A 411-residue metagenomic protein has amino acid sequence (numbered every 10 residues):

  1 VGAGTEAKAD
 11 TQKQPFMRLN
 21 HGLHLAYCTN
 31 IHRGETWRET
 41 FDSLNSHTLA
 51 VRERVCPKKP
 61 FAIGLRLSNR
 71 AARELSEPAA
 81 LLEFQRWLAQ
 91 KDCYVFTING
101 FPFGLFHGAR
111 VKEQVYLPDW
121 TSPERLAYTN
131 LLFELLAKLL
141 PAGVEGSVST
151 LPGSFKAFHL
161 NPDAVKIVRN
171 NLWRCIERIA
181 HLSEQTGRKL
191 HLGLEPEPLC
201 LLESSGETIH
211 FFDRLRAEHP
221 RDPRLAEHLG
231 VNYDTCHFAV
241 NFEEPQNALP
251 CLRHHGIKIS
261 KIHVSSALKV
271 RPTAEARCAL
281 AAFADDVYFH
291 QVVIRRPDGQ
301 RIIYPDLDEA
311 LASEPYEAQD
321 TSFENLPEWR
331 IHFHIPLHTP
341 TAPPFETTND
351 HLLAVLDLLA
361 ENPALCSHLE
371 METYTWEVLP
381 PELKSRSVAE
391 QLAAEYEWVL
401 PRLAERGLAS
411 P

Functional and structural regions predicted by a protein language model:
G2-G4: Residue-identity detector for glycine
K13-G143, S147, R174-E177, P223-H228 (+3 more regions): N-terminal pre-domain/capping segments
C28-H32, R66-R70, G100-F103, L151-F155 (+5 more regions): Active-site beta-loop-alpha junctions enriched in small/polar residues
R73-E77, G108, F158-L160, E203-E207 (+3 more regions): A short acidic (Asp/Glu
A109-G230, V240: Active-site acidic/histidine proton-transfer and metal-coordination neighborhood in alpha/beta enzyme cores
L182-P315, L326, I335: Acidic/histidine-rich catalytic cores of soluble enzymes
Y304-P305, E309-A409: Flexible, acidic glycine-rich loops studded with aromatic residues
